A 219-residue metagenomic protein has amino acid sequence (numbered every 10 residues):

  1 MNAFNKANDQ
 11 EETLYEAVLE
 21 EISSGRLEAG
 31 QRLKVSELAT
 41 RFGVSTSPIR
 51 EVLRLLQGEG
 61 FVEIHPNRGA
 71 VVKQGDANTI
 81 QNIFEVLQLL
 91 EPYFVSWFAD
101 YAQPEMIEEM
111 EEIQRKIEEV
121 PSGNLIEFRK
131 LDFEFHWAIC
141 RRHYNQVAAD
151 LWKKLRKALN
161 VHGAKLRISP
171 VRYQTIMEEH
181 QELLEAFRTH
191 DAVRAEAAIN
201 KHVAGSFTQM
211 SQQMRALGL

Functional and structural regions predicted by a protein language model:
M1-D100, E105, Q212-L219: Short linear motifs at protein or domain termini
D9, E108, I126, V171-Q174: Short helix-capping and inter-helix turn/linker motifs at the boundaries of alpha-helical repeat units
G58, V62-E63, L155-K157, R172-Q174: Mobile beta-alpha loop/short-helix "lid" or hinge segments that flank ligand
N67, L90, E112, T175-E178: Alpha-helix N-cap/N′ positions at the starts of helices
V95, D100-K165, E178-A186, R194-A204: Conserved amphipathic alpha-helical segments that form helical-bundle/coiled-coil interaction surfaces
A204-M214: Short arginine-rich
